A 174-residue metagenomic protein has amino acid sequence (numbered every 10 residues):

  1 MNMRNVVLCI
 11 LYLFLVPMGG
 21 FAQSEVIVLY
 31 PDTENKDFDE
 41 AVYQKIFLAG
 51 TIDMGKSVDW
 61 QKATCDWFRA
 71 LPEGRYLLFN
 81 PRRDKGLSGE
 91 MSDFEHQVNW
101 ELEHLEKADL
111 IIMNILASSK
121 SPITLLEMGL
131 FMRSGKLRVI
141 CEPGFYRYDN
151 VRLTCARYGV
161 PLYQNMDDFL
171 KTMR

Functional and structural regions predicted by a protein language model:
M1-V6: Positively charged n-region of N-terminal signal peptides that target proteins for export
C9-P17: Bacterial N-terminal signal peptides
G20-R174: Conserved catalytic or regulatory cores that recognize and/or transform ribose-phosphate-containing ligands
